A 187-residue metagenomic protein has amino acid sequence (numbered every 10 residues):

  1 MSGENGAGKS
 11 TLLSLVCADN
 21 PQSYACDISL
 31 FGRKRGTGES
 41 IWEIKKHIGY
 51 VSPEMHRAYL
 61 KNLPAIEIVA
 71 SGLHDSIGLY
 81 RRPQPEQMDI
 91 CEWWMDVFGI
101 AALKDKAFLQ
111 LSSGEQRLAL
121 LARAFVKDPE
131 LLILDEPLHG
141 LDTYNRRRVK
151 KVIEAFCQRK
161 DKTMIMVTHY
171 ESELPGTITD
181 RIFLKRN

Functional and structural regions predicted by a protein language model:
C17-A18: Helix-to-loop junction immediately C-terminal to a conserved catalytic motif
D27-E43: ABC ATPase NBD Q-loop/coupling interface
L60-G78, I90: Q-loop/switch helix immediately C-terminal to the Walker
A70, P85-L103: Conserved ABC ATPase "signature" region
P83, A107-L111, E115: Conserved ABC ATPase signature
L121: Hydrophobic anchor residue at the start of the ABC signature
L132-E136: Catalytic Walker B motif of ABC-type/P-loop ATPase nucleotide-binding domains
